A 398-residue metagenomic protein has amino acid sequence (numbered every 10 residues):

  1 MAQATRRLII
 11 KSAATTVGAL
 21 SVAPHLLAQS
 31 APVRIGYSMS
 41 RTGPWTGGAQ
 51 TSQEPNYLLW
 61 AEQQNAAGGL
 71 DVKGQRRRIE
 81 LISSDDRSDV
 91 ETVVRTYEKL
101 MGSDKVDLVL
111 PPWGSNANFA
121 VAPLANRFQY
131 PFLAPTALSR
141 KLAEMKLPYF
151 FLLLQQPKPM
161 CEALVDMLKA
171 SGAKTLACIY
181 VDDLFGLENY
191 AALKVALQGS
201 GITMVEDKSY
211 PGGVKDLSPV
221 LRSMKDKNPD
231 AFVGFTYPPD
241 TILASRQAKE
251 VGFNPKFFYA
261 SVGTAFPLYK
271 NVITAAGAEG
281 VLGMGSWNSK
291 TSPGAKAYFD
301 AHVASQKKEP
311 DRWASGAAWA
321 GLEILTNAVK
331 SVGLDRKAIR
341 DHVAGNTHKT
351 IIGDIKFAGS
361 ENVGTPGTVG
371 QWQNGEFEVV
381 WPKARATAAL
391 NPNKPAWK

Functional and structural regions predicted by a protein language model:
M1-V17: N-terminal secretory signal peptides and thylakoid transit peptides that target proteins across membranes
P24-S38: C-terminal segment of N-terminal export signals and the immediately downstream linker at the start of the mature
G36-W60, S84-V90, W113-N116, I179-L187 (+1 more regions): Extracytoplasmic "Venus flytrap"
G48-S52, L70-E144, L153, Y210-L217 (+1 more regions): Beta-alpha junction/loop-to-helix N-cap segments that form part of ligand/metal-binding clefts
G48-V72, A192-A196: Short, polar/charged alpha-helical segment
P55, V106-D207, K256-L282, S289: Extracytoplasmic ligand/sensor domains, especially the bilobed periplasmic-binding protein
S245-W319, V329, K383-W397: Extracellular/periplasmic periplasmic-binding protein-like sensory domains
S305-R312, T326-W381, R385: Segments of small-molecule ligand-sensing domains
